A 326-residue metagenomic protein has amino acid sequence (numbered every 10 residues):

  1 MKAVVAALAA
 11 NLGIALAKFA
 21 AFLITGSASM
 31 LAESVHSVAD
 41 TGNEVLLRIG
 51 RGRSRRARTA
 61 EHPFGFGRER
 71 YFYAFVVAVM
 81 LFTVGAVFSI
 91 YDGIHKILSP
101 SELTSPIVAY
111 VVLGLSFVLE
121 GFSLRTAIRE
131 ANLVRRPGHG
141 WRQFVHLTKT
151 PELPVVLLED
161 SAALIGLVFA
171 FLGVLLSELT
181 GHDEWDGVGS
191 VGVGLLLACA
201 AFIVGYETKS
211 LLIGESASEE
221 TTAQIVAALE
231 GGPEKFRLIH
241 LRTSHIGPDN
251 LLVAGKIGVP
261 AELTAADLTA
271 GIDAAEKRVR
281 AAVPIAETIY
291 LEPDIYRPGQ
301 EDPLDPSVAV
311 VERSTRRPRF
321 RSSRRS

Functional and structural regions predicted by a protein language model:
M1, S27-M30, D183-G187: Residues that define the loop-to-transmembrane-helix transition and helix capping in multi-pass membrane transporters
M1-A17: Topogenic membrane-insertion module of multi-pass membrane proteins
M1-A6, V35-V45, F72-V84, V118: Alpha-helical transmembrane segments of integral membrane proteins, especially early/N-terminal helices
L12-A20, T25, E33-S37, T41-L46 (+1 more regions): Hydrophobic alpha-helical membrane-embedded segments
L23-G52, I90, I94, P154-V168: Acidic (Asp/Glu-rich) catalytic motifs at the cytosolic membrane interface
D40-R55, A131-W141: Short, charged cytosolic
L47-E69, S99: Aspartate-rich (DDxxD/NDxxD/DxxxD) Mg2+/diphosphate-binding motifs and their adjoining helix-loop segments
E69-S326: Alpha-helical transmembrane segments and adjacent TM-loop junctions that form the membrane-embedded core of multi-pass
